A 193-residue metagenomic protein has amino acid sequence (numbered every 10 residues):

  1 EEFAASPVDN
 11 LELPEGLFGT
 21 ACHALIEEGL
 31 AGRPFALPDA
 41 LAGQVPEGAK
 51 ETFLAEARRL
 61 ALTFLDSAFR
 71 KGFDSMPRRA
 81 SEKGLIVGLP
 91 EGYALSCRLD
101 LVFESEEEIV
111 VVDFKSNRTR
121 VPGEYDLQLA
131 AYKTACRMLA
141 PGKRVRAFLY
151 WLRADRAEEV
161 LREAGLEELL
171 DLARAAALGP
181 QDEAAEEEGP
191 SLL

Functional and structural regions predicted by a protein language model:
E1, E158, L170-L193: Acidic, low-complexity intrinsically disordered tails
E1-L99, F103-S105, D126, S191-L193: Nuclease catalytic cores
E12, G142, P180-D182: Anion-coordinating catalytic cores for phosphoryl-, nucleotidyl-, and glycosidic chemistry
C22-L25, L129, A173-A177: Short amphipathic C-terminal alpha-helix that caps PH/PH-like domains
A57, A61, L65, K133 (+1 more regions): A generic alpha-helix structural signal
L89-L169: Mg2+/Mn2+-dependent nuclease catalytic core
